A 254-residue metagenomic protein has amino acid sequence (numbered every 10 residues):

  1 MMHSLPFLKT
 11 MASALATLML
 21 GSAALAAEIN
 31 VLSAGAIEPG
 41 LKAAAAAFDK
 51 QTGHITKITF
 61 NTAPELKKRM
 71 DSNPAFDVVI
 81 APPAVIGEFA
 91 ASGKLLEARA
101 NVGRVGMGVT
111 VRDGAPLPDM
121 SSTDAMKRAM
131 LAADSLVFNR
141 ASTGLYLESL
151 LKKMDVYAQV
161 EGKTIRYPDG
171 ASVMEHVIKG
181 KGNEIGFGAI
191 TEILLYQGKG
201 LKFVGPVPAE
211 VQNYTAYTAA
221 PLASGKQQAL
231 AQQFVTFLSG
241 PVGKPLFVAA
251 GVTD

Functional and structural regions predicted by a protein language model:
M1-M2, A24: Long, contiguous secondary-structure blocks with strong helical propensity
M2-A14: Bacterial N-terminal signal peptides that target proteins for export
T17-L25: C-terminal segment of classical bacterial N-terminal signal peptides
L25-P74, I80-S92, E97-V105, T110-D254: Exported/periplasmic ABC-transporter solute-binding proteins
